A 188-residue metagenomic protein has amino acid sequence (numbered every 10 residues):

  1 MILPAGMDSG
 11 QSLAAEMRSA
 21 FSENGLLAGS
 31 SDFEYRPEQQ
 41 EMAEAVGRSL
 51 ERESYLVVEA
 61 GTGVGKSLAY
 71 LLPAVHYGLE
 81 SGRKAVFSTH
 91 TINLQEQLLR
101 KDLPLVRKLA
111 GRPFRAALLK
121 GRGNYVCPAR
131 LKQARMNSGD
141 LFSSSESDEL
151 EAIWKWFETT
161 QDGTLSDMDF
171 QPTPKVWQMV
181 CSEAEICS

Functional and structural regions predicted by a protein language model:
I2-G29, G82-S188: A substrate-engagement module of RecA-like helicase motors
G6-V58: Conserved pre-motif I regulatory segment
F33-P37, V58-G65, H90-L94: Alpha-helix capping and helix-loop boundary segments enriched in small/acidic/polar residues
R36, G65-S67, C127, T164: Alpha-helix initiation/capping motif
G47-R48, L68-S81, K101-L105: Walker A/P-loop NTP-binding motif
E51-P73: Walker A/P-loop
R52-L56, E80-V86: Short, surface-exposed connector motifs at secondary-structure boundaries
